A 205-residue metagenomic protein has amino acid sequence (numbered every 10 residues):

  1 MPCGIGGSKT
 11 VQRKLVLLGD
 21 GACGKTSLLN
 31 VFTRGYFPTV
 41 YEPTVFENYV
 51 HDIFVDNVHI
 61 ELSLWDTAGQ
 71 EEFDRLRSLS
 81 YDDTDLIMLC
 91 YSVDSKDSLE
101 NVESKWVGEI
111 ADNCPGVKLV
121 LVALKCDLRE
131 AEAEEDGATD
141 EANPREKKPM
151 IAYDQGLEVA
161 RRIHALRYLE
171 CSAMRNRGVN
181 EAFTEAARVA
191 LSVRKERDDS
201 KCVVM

Functional and structural regions predicted by a protein language model:
C3-G6, T10-L18, S27-G35, E47-M205: Ras-like small GTPase catalytic G-domain
G21: The conserved Walker
G24: Conserved glycine(s) of the Walker
R34-E42: Post-Walker A helix-loop "phosphate-sensing" segment adjacent to the P-loop in P-loop NTPases
